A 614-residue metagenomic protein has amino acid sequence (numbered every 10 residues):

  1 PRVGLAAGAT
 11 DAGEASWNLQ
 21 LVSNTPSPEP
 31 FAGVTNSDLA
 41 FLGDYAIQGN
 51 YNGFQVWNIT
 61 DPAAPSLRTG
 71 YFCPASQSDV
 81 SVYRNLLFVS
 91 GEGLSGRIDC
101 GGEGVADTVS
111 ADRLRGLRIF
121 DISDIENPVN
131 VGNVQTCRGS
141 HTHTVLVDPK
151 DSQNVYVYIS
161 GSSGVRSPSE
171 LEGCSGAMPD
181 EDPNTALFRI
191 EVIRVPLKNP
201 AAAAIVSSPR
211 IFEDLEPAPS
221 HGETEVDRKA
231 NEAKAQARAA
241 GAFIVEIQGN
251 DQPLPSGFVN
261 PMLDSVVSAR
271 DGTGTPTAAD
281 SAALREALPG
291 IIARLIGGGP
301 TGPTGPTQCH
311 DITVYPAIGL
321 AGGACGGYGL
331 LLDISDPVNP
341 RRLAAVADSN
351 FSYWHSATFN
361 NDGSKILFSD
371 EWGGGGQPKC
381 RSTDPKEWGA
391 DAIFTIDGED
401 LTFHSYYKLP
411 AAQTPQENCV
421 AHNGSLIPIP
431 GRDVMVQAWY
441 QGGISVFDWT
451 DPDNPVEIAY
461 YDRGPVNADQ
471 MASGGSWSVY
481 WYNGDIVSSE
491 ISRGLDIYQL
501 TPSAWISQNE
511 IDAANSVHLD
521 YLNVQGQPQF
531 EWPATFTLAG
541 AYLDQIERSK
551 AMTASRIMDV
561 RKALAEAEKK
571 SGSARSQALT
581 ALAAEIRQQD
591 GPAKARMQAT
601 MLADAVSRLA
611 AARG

Functional and structural regions predicted by a protein language model:
P1-Q545: Feature marking well-ordered beta-strand scaffolds used for ligand recognition
N509-G614: Soluble extracellular-acting proteins and domains
